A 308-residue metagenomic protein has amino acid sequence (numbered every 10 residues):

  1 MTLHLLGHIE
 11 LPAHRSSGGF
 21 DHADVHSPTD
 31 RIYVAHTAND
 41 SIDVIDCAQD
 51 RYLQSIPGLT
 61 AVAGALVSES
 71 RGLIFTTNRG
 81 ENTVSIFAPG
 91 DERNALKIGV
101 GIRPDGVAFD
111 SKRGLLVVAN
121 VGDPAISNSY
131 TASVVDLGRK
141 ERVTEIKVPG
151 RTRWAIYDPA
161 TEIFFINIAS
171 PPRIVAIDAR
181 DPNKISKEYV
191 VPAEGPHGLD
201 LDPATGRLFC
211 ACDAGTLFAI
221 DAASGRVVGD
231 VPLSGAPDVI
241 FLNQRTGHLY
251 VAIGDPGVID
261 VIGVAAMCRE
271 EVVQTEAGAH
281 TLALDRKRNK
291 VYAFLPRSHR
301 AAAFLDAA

Functional and structural regions predicted by a protein language model:
M1-A308: Predominantly soluble domains enriched in secretory-pathway, periplasmic, or organellar proteins
